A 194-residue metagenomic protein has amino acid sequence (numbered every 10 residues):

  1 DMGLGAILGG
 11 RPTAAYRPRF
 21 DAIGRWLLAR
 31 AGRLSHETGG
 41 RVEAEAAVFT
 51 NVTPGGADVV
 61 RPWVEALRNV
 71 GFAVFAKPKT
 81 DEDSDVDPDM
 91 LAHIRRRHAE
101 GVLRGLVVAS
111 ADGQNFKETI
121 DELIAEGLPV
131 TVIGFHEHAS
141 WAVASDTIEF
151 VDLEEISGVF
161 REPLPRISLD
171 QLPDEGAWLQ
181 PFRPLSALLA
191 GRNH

Functional and structural regions predicted by a protein language model:
D1-S84, P129: Domain-level signal for Mg2+-assisted phosphodiester chemistry and nucleotide/NA-binding surfaces in nucleic-acid
D58-R192: Nuclease catalytic cores that cleave nucleic-acid phosphodiester bonds, predominantly acidic two-metal-ion
